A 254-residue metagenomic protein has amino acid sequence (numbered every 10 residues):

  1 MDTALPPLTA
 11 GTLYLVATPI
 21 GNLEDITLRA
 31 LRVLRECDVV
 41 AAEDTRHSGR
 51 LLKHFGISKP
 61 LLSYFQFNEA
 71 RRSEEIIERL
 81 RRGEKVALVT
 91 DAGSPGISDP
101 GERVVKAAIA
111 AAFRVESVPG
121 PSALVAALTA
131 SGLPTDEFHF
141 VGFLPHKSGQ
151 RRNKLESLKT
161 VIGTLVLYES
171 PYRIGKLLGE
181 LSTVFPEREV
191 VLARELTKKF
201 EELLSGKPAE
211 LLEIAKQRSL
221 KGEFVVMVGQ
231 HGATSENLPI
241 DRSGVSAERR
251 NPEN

Functional and structural regions predicted by a protein language model:
M1-Q66: Glycine-rich, flexible N-terminal cofactor/catalytic loop recognition
A10, K85, G163-N254: A contiguous loop/helix-start segment that scaffolds small-molecule binding in enzyme catalytic cores
L34-V40, A112-E116, G163-L165: Short active-site oxyanion
A42-E43, D99, Y168: Short beta-strand scaffold positions
R46-S48, G93-S94, A123, R173 (+1 more regions): Alpha-helix capping/helix-boundary segments
S63-R71, L144-S148: Conserved helicase motor
F65, S73-S122: Glycine/small-residue-rich loop that forms an oxyanion/phosphate-binding "nest" at active or ligand-binding sites
R103-V161: Class I SAM-dependent methyltransferase SAM-binding "motif I" and its flanking Rossmann-like core
